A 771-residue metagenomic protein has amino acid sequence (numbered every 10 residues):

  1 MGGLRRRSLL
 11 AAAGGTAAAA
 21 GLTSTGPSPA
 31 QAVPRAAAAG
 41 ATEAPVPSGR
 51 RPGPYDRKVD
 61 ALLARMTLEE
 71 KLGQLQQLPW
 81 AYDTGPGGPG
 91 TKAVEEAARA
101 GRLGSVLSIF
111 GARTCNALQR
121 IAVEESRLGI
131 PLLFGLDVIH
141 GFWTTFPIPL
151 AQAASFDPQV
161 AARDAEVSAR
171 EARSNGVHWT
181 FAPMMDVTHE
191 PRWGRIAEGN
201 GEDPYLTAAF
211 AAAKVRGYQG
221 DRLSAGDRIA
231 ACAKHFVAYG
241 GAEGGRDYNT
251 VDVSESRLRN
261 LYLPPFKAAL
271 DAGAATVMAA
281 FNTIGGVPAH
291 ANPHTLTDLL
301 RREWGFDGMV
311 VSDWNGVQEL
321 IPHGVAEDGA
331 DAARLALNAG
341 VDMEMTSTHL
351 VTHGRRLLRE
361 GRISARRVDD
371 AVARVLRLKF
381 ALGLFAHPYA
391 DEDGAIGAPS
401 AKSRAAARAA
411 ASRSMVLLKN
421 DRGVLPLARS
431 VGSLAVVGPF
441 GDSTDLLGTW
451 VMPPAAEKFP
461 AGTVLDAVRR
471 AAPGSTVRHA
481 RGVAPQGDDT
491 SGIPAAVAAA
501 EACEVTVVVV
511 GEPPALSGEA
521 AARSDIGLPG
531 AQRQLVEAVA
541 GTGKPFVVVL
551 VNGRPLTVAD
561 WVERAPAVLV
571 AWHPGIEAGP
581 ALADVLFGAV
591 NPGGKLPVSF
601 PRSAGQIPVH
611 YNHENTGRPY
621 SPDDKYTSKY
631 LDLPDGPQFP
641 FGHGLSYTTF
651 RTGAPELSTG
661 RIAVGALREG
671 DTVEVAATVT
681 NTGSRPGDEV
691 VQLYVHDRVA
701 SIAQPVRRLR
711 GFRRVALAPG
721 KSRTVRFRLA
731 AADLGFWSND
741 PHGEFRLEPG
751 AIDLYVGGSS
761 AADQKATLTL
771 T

Functional and structural regions predicted by a protein language model:
G2, S24-S760: Glycoside hydrolase catalytic-domain context in secreted enzymes
G2, S8-P27: N-terminal export signals
A762-T771: Short beta-strand elements
